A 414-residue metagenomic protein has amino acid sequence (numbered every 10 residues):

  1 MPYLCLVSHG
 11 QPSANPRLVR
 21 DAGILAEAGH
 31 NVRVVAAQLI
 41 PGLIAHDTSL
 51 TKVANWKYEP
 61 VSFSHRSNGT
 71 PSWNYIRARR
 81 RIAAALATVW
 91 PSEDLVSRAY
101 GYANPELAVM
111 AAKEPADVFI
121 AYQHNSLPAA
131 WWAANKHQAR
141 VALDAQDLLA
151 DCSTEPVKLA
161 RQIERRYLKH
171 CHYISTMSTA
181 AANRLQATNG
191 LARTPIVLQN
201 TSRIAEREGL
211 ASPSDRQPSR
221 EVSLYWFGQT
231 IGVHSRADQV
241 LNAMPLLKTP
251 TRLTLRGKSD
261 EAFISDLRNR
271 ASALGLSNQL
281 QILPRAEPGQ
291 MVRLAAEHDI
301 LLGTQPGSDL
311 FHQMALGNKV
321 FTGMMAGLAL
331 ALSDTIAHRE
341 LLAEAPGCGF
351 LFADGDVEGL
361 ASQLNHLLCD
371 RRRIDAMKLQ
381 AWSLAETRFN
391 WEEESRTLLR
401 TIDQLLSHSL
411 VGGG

Functional and structural regions predicted by a protein language model:
A28, L95-K113, P128, W132-K136 (+3 more regions): Membrane-proximal helix-turn-helix segments that form the acceptor-binding/catalytic region of lipid-linked
P41, F227, R252-R268: Glycosyltransferase donor-sugar binding loop
Y167-P195, Q199-R207: A short, active-site helix/loop in glycosyltransferases that binds the activated sugar's phosphate group
E206, D215-M244, T254: Conserved donor-binding/catalytic core segment of Leloir-type glycosyltransferases
E221, G257, S265-R293: Nucleotide-activated donor-binding/catalytic signature segment of Leloir-type glycosyltransferases, i.e., the conserved
I300-G303, T322-L332: Short hydrophobic beta-strand element within catalytic cores of glycosyltransferases and related nucleotide-activated
E344, G349-V357, H366-R371: Conserved acidic donor-binding segment of nucleotide-sugar-dependent glycosyltransferases
G359, H366, R373-R388: A short, well-ordered alpha-helix in the C-terminal region of glycosyltransferases
